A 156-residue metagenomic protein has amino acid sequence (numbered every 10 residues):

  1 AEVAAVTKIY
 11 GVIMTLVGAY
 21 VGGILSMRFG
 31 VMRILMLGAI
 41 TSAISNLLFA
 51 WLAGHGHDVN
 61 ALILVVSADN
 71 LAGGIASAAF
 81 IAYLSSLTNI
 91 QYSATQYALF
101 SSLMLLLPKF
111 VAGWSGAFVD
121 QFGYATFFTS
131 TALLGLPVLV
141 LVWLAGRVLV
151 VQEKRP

Functional and structural regions predicted by a protein language model:
A1-E2, I90-F100: Loop-to-transmembrane helix entry/capping segments in MFS-fold secondary transporters and related SLC/MFSD carriers
A5-I13, I40, S67, A98-F110: Transmembrane alpha-helical cores of Major Facilitator Superfamily
V17-I34, V119-D120: Helix-to-loop junctions at the C-terminal end of transmembrane segments in multipass secondary transporters
L37-S45, V65, A72, S130-L134 (+1 more regions): Residue-level signature of the transmembrane alpha-helical cores of Major Facilitator Superfamily-type secondary
I40-H57: C-terminal ends and interior cores of transmembrane alpha-helices in multi-pass membrane transporters/permeases
G74-N89: Intracellular juxtamembrane helix-capping segments at the cytosolic ends of symmetry-related transmembrane helices
W114-P137: A membrane-interface helix-boundary motif in multi-pass transporters
A132-P156: Multi-pass alpha-helical transporter architecture, strongest for 12-TM Major Facilitator/SLC carriers used
